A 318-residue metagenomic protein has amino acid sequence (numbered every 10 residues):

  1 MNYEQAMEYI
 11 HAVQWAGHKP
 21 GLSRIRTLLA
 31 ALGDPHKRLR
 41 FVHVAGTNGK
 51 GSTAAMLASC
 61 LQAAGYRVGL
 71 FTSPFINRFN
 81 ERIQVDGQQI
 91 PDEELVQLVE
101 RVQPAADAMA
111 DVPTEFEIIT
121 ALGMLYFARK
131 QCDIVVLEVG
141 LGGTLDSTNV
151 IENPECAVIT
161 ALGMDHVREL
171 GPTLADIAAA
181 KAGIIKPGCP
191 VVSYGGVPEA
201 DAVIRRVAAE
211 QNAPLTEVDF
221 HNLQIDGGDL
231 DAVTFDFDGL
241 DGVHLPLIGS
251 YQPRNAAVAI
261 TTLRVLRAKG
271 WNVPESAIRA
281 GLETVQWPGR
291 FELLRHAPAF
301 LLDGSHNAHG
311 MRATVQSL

Functional and structural regions predicted by a protein language model:
M1-A16: Charged, amphipathic alpha-helical linker segments immediately N-terminal to NTP-binding catalytic cores
H18, L22, R26-R38, A63-E152 (+2 more regions): ATP-dependent carboxylate-amine ligase catalytic core
R38, I134-L137, L145-V158, L162-G163 (+2 more regions): Nucleotide phosphate-binding/pyrophosphate-handling subdomain across enzymes that bind or process nucleotide phosphates
V44, S52-G69: A conserved segment at the C-terminal end of the G1
I119-E169, D201-G242: Extended acidic/charged loop-beta regions that coordinate divalent cations and stabilize anionic phosphate/carboxylate
A178-K186: Membrane-proximal helix-turn-helix segments that form the acceptor-binding/catalytic region of lipid-linked
Y194-G195, V207-D229, P246-S250, A277-T284 (+2 more regions): Beta-strand->loop->alpha-helix junctions that form or flank phosphate-binding loops in nucleotide-handling enzymes
